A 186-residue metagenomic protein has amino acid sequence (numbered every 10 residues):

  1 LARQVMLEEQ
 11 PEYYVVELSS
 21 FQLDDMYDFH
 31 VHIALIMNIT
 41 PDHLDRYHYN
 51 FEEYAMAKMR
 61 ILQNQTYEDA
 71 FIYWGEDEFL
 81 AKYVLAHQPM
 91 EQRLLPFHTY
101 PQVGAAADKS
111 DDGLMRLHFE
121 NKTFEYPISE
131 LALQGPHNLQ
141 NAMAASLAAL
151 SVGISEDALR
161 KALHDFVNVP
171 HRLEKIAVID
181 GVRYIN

Functional and structural regions predicted by a protein language model:
L1, A57-I61, F79-L80, N138-A144: Internal, well-ordered alpha-helical segments in soluble enzyme and binding-protein domains
L1, S20-Q22, N168: Short acidic loop-to-helix transition motifs that present clustered carboxylates
L1-E9: Conserved substrate/cofactor phosphate-moiety recognition/catalytic segment in nucleotide-dependent phosphotransferases
R3, Q63, K161-H164: Generic alpha-helical structural context detector
Q4, M26-Y27, E174: Short, well-ordered secondary-structure micro-motifs
E8-P96, A107-D108, Y126-A132: Flexible active-site lid/hinge loop adjacent to a nucleotide/diphosphate and Mg2+-phosphate binding pocket
H48-A55, D69, E91-N186: Adenine nucleotide phosphate-binding catalytic loops in nucleotide-utilizing enzymes
